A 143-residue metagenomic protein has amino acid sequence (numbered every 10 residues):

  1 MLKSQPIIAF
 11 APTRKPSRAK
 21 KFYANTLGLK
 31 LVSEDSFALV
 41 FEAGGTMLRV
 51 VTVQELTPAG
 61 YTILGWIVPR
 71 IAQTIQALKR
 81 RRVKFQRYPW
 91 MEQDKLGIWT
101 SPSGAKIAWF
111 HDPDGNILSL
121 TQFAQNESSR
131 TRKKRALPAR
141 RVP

Functional and structural regions predicted by a protein language model:
M1-R18, M47, Y61-L64, T121-P143: N-terminal beta-strand motif that seeds the catalytic metal site of vicinal oxygen chelate
L2, T57, T100-S101: A short, mixed-charge helix-start or loop-turn motif at secondary-structure junctions
S4, F10-L48, V53-E55: Core segments of cupin and vicinal oxygen chelate
F10, E42, V51, Q86 (+2 more regions): Residue-level detector of conserved, well-ordered beta-strand and adjacent loop positions that form binding/recognition
K15-S17, L64-I117, F123-E127: Vicinal oxygen chelate
D35-F37, P58, Q93, S103-G104: Short acidic/glycine-enriched loop/turn segments that link adjacent beta-strands
V40-E42, A59, K95-G97: Short secondary-structure boundary/hinge segments and terminal tails
V53-T57, A124-Q125: A short, sequence-level motif marking secondary-structure junctions
